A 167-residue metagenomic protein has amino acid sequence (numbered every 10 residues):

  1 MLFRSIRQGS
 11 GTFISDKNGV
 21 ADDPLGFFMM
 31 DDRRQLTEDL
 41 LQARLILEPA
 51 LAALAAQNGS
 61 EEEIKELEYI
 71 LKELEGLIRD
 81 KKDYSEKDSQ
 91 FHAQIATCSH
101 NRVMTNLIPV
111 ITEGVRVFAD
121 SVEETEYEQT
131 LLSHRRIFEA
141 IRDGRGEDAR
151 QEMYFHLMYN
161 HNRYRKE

Functional and structural regions predicted by a protein language model:
M1-I46, A53: Short linear motifs at protein or domain termini
L40-A119, T130-H134, D148-Y159: Conserved amphipathic alpha-helical segments that form helical-bundle/coiled-coil interaction surfaces
T125-Q129: Short helix-capping and inter-helix turn/linker motifs at the boundaries of alpha-helical repeat units
M158-E167: Short arginine-rich
